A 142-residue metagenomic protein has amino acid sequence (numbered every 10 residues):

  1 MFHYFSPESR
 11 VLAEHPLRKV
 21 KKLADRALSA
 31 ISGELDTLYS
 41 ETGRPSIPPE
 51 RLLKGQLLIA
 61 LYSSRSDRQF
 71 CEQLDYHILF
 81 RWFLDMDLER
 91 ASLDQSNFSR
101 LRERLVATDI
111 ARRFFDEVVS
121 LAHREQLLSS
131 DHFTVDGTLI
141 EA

Functional and structural regions predicted by a protein language model:
M1-H3, I31-L35, N97-F98: Short acidic (Asp/Glu) and glycine-rich catalytic loops that position anionic groups and cofactors
M1-R26: Charged, often Cys/His-bearing segments associated with DNA-binding zinc-finger transcription factors
H15-K22, E50-L53, R65, Q69 (+4 more regions): Generic recognition of stable, solvent-exposed alpha-helical segments in well-folded globular domains
A24-S32, S63: Function-dense linear segments that define catalytic or interfacial modules in macromolecule-processing proteins
D25, S40, D75-Y76, V119 (+1 more regions): Short amphipathic alpha-helical surface patches that mediate protein-protein
S29-R44: Short, Lys/Arg-enriched N-terminal segment that forms or immediately precedes the first helix of a structured domain
P45-T108: Short, positively charged, Gly/Tyr-enriched micro-motifs that form contact patches at catalytic or ligand/partner
M86-A142: Active-site- or DNA-interface-adjacent structural scaffold in DNA-acting proteins
